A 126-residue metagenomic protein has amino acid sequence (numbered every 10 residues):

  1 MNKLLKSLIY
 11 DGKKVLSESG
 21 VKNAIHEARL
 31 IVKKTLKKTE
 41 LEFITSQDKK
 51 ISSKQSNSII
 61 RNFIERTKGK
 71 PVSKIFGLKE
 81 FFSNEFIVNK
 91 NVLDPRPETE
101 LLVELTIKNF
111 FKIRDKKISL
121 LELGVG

Functional and structural regions predicted by a protein language model:
M1-F76: N-terminal auxiliary segments of SAM/dcSAM-dependent transferases
Q47, N57-G126: SAM-dependent Rossmann-like transferase core, predominantly class I methyltransferases with a strong bias toward
